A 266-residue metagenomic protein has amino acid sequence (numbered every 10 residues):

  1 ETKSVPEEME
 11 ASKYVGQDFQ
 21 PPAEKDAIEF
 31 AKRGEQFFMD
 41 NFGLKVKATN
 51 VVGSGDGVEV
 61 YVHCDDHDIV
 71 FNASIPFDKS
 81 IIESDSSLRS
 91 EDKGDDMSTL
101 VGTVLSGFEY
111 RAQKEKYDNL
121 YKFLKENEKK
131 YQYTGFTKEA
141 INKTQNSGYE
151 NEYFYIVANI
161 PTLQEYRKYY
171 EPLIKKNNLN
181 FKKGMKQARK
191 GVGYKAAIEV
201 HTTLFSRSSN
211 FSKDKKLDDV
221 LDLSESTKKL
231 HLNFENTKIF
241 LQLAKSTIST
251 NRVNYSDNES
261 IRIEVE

Functional and structural regions predicted by a protein language model:
E1-S4: Sec-dependent N-terminal signal peptides of Gram-positive bacterial secreted proteins and lipoproteins
P6-K47, K216-K229: Short, non-transmembrane alpha-helical segments in secretory-pathway proteins
L44-D78: Exposed beta-strand-loop-beta-strand "reactive/processing" segments of non-cytosolic proteins
V46-V51, F234-Q242: Surface-exposed patches in mature extracellular/periplasmic domains of secreted proteins
V62, I75, S86, R252-S256: Surface-exposed beta-strand edges and their flanking turn/coil or helix-capping segments
D65-D68, S80-I82, D219-S226: Short, low-complexity, polar/charged sequence segments that are solvent-exposed and flexible
V70-G94, L232-E235: A short, surface-exposed beta-strand/turn
D92-F240, T247-E266: Metal-dependent nuclease catalytic core centered on acidic motifs
